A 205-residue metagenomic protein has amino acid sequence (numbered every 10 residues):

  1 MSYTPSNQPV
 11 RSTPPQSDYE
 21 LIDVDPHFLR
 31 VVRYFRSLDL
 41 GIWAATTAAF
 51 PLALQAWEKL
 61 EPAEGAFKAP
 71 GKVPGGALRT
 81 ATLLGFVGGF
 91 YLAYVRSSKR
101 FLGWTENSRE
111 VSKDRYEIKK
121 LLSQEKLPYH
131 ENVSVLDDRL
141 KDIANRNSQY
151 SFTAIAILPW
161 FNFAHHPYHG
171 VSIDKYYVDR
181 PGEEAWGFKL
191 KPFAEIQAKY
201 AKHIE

Functional and structural regions predicted by a protein language model:
M1-V32, R100-E205: Eukaryotic organellar inner-membrane topogenic segments
Y3-E106: Single-pass hydrophobic alpha-helical transmembrane segments typical of small organelle membrane proteins
